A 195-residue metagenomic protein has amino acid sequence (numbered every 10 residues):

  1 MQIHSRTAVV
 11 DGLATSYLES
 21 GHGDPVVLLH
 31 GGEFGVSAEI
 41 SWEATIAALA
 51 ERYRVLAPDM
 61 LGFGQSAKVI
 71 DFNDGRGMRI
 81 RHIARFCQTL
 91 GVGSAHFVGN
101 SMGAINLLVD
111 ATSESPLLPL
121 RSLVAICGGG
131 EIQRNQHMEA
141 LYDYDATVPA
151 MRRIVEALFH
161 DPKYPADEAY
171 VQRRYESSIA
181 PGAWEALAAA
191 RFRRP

Functional and structural regions predicted by a protein language model:
M1-A14: N-terminal cap/lid segment of alpha/beta-hydrolase-fold proteins
L13-Q65: Conserved HGGG/HGGXW glycine-rich cap/lid loop of the alpha/beta-hydrolase fold
P25, R52-R54, G93-H96, P119-S122: Structural signature of beta-strand start/N-cap positions in the alpha/beta core of ABC transporter nucleotide-binding
A38-I40, S66-F72, R134-H137: Conserved catalytic-core motifs of eukaryotic protein kinase domains, centered on the activation segment
A47, A57-V98: Active-site loop/oxyanion-hole signature of alpha/beta-hydrolase fold enzymes
G99, G103-A104: Catalytic nucleophile loop
I105-R153: Flexible "cap/lid" loop of the alpha/beta hydrolase fold
R134, D145-P195: Conserved alpha/beta-hydrolase catalytic His-Asp/Glu region
